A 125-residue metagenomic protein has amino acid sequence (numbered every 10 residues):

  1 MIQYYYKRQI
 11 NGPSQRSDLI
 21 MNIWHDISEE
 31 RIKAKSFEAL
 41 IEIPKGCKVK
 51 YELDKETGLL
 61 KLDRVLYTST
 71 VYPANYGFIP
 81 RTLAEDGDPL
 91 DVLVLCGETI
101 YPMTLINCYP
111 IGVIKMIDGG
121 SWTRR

Functional and structural regions predicted by a protein language model:
M1-D18: N-terminal amphipathic/basic-hydrophobic helices that include classical n-h-c signal peptides and signal-anchor
L19-R125: Hydrophobic N-terminal alpha-helices or hydrophobic patches in metabolic proteins across all domains of life
